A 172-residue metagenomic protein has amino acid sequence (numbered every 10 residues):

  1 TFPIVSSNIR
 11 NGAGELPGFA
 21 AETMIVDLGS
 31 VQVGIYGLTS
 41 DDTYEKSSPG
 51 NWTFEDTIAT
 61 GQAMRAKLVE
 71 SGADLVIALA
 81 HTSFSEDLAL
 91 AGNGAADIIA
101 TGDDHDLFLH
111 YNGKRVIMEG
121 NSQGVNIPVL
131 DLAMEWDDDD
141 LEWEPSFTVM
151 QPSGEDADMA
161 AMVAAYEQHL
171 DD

Functional and structural regions predicted by a protein language model:
T1-A165, H169: Acidic, metal/ion-coordinating pockets
D172: Glycine-rich phosphate/diphosphate-binding loops and the adjacent beta-loop-alpha structural elements that coordinate
